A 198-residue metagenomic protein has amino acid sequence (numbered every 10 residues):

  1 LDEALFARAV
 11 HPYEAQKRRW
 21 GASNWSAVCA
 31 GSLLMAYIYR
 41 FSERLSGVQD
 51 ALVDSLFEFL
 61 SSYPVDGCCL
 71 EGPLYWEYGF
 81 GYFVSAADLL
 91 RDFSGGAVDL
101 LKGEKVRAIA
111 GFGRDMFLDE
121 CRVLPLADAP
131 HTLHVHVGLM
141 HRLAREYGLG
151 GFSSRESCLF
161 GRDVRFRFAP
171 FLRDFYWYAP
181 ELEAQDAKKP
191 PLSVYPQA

Functional and structural regions predicted by a protein language model:
L1-R122, A129-P130: Aromatic-lined, polymer-binding surfaces characteristic of secreted/periplasmic polysaccharide-degrading enzymes
F80-A198: Carbohydrate-active enzyme catalytic cores, enriched for enzymes that act on polyanionic acidic polysaccharides
